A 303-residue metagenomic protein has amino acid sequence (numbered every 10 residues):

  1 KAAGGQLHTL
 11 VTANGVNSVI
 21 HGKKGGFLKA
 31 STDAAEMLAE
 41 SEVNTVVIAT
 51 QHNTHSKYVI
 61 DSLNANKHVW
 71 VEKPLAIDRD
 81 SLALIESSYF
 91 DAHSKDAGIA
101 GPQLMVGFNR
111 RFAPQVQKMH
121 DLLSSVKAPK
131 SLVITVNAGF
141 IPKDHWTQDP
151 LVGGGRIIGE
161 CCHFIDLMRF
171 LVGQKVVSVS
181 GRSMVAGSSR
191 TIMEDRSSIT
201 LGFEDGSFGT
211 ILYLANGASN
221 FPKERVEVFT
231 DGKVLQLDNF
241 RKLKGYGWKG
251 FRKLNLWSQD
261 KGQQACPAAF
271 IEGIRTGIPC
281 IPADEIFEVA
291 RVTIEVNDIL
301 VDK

Functional and structural regions predicted by a protein language model:
K1-G25, I271: N-terminal Rossmann-like dinucleotide-binding module
L28, A65-K67, H93, I99-P102 (+1 more regions): A short helix->loop->beta-strand "cap" motif at the edges of active sites that frequently abuts
K29-S87: Beta-loop-alpha module in the N-terminal Rossmann-like domain of NAD(P)-dependent dehydrogenases, especially those
T45, A97, E204, A269-K303: C-terminal helix-rich "cap/oligomerization" subdomain common to oxidoreductases
V71, L104-V106, L237: Hydrophobic residues in well-ordered beta-strands that form the structural core
G101-P102, R110-R190: Predominantly a Rossmann-like dinucleotide-binding segment in NAD(P)-dependent oxidoreductases
G159, I165-K242, Q264-I278: Contiguous beta-strand/loop segments that form the cofactor/metal-binding neighborhood of enzyme cores
L237, L254-A268, D284: Active-site loop of classical SDR/Rossmann-like NAD(P)-dependent oxidoreductases, centered on the catalytic Tyr-X3-Lys
